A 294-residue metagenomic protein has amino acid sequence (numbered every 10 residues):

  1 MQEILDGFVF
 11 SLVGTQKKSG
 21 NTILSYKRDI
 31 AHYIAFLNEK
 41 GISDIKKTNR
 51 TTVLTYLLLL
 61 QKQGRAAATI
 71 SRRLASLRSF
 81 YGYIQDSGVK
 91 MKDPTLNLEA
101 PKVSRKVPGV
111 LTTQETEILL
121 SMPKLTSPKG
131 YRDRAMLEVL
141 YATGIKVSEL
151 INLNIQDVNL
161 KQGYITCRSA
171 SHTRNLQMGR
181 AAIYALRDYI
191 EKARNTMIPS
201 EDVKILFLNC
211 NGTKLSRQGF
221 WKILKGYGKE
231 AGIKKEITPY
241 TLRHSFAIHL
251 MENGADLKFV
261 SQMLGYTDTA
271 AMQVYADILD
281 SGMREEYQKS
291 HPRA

Functional and structural regions predicted by a protein language model:
M1-A294: Conserved catalytic core of the tyrosine transesterase superfamily
